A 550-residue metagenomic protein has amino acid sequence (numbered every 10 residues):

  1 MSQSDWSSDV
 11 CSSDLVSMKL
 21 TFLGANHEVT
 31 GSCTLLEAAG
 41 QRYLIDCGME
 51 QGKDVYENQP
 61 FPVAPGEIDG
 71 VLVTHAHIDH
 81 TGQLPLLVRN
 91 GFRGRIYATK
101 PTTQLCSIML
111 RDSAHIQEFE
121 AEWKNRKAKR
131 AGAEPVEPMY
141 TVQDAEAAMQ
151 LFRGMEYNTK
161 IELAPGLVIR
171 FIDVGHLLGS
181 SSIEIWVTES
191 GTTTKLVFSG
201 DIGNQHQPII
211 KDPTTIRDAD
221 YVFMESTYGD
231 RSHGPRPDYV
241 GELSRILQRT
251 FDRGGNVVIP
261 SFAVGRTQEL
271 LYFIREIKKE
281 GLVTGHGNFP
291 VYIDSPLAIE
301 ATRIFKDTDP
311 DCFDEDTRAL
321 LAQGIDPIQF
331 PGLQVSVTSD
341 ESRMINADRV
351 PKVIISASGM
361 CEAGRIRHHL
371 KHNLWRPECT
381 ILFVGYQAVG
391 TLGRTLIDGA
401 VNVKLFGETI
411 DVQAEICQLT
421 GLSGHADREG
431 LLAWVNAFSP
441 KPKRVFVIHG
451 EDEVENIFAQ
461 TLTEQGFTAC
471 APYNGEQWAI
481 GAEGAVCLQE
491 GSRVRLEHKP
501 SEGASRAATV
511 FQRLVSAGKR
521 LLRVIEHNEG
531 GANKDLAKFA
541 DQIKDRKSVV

Functional and structural regions predicted by a protein language model:
M1-D14, V549: Single conserved hydrophobic/aromatic residue that forms the stacking wall/gate of nucleotide- or nucleobase-binding
D9, D69, D220, K352 (+2 more regions): Conserved acidic residues
V16-L72, H77, T81, L86-E269 (+2 more regions): His/Asp/Glu-rich metal-coordinating catalytic cores of metallo-dependent phosphodiesterases/hydrolases acting on
Q117-E122, D309-Q323, V486-Q512: A polyampholytic, Gly/Pro-enriched intrinsically disordered region
L167-F171, I304-C312, L432-A433, A482-S492: Short, surface-exposed amphipathic charged segments that create phosphate/polyanion-binding patches used for binding
P208-F223, P310-T317, Q387-Q413: Short, compositionally biased "basic patch" segments
I246-T391, K404, S439, V454-N456 (+4 more regions): Hard-cation-handling environments
K404-V435: Generic long, charged, amphipathic alpha-helical segments
